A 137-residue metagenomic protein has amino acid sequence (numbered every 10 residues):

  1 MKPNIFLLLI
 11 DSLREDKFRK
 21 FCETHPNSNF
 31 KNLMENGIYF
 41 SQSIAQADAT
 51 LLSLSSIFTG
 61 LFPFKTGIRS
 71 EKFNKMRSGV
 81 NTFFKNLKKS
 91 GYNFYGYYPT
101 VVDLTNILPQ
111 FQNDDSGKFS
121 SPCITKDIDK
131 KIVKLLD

Functional and structural regions predicted by a protein language model:
K2-P3, L7, R14-D137: Active-site-proximal alpha/beta segments of enzymes that process anionic O-linked groups
